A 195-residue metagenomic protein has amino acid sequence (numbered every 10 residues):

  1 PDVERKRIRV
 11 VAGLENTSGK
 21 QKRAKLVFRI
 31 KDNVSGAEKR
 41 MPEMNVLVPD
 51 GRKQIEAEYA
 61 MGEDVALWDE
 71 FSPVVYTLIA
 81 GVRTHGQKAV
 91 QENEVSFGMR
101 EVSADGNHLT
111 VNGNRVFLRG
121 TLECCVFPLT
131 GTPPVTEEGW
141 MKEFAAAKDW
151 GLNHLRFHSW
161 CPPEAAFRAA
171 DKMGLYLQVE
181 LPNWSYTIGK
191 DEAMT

Functional and structural regions predicted by a protein language model:
P1-H158, E164-A169, M173-L177: Secreted/periplasmic carbohydrate-active enzymes, especially glycoside hydrolases
E164, T187-I188: Generic structural signal for helix capping and beta-alpha/helix-loop junctions
K172-G174, G189-T195: Active-site neighborhood of glycoside hydrolase catalytic domains
L181-Y186: Short, acidic/turn-prone active-site loops that include or flank metal/cofactor- and phosphate-binding residues
